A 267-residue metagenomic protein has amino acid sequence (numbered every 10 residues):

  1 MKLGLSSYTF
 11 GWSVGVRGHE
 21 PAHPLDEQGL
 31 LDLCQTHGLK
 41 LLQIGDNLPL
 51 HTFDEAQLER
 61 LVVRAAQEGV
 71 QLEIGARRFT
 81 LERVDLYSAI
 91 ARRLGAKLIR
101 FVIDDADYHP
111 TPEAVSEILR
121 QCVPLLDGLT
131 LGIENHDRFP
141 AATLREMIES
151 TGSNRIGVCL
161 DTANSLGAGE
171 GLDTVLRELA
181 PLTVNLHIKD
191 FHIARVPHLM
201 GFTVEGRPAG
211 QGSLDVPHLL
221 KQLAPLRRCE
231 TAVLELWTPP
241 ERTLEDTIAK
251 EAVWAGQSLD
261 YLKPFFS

Functional and structural regions predicted by a protein language model:
M1-A96, A255-S267: N-terminal pre-domain/capping segments
L3-F10, L42-I44, V70-A76, I99-F101 (+4 more regions): Hydrophobic faces of well-ordered beta-strands that scaffold small-molecule active sites in alpha/beta enzyme cores
L5, C34, A65, A91 (+7 more regions): Conserved, mostly hydrophobic/aromatic
Y8-F10, G45-P49, G75-F79, D104-A106 (+4 more regions): Active-site beta-loop-alpha junctions enriched in small/polar residues
T36-L39, A96, G128, T183 (+1 more regions): A structural motif
Q57-V158, G167, A252: Active-site acidic/histidine proton-transfer and metal-coordination neighborhood in alpha/beta enzyme cores
Q121-S213: Acidic/histidine-rich catalytic cores of soluble enzymes
G212-Q222, L226, E230-E241: H/E-rich (His + Asp/Glu) clusters that bind or coordinate divalent metals
